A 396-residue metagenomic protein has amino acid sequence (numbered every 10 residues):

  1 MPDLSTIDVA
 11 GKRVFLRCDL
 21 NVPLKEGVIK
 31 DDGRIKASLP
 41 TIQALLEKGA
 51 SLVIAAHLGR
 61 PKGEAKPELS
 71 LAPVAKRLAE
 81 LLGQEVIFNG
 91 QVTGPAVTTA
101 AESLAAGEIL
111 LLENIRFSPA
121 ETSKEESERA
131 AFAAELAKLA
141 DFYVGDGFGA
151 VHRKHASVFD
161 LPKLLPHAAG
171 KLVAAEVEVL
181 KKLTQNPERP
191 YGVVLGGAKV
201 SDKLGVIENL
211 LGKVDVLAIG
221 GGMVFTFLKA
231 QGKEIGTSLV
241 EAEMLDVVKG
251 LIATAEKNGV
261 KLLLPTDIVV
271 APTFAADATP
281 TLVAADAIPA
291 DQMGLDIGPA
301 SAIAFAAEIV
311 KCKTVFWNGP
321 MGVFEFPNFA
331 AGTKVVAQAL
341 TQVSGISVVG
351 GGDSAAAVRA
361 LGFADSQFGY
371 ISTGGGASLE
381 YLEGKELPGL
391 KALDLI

Functional and structural regions predicted by a protein language model:
M1-I396: Active-site loop-to-helix "anion-binding N-cap" substructures in soluble metabolic enzymes
